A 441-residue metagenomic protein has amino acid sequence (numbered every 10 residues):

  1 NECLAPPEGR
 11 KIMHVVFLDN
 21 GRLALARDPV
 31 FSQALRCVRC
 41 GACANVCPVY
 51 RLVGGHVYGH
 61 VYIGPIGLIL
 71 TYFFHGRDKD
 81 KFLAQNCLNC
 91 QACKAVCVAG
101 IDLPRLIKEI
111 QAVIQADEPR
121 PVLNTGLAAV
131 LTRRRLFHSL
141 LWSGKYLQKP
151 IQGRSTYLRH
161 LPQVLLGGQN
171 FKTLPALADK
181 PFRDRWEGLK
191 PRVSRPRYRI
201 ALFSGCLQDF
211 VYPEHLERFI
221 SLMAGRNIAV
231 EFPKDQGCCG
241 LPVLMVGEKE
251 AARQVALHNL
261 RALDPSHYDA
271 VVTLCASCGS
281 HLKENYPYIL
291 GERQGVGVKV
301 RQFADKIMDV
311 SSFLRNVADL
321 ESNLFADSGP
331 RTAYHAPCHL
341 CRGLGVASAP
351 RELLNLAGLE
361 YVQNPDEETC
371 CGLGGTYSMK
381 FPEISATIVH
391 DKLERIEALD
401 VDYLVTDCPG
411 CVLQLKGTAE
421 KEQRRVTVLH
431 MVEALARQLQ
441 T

Functional and structural regions predicted by a protein language model:
N1-G9, F74-L88, A92: A structural-propensity feature for long, helix-poor, extended segments
N1-P65, S312-F313, R331-P337, G343: Catalytic cores of enzyme domains
C3, P7-M13, L25, L103-T441: Iron-sulfur cluster-binding electron-transfer modules in prokaryotic oxidoreductases
P29-S32, L68-D80, Q91-V98, E109-I110 (+2 more regions): Short beta-alpha connecting loops at secondary-structure transitions that line or flank enzyme active sites
A34-C40, A44, A84-K94, Q236 (+4 more regions): Residues immediately within or flanking Cys/His clusters that coordinate Zn2+ in small zinc-binding modules
R36-R39, K79-N89, R199, H215 (+1 more regions): Secondary-structure capping and boundary motifs in well-ordered enzyme cores
A42-L68, N86, C90-V113, H281-K283 (+1 more regions): Iron-sulfur cluster-binding cysteine motifs and their immediate structural context in ferredoxin-like electron-transfer
I69-A84, V362-G375: Generic long, charged, amphipathic alpha-helical segments
